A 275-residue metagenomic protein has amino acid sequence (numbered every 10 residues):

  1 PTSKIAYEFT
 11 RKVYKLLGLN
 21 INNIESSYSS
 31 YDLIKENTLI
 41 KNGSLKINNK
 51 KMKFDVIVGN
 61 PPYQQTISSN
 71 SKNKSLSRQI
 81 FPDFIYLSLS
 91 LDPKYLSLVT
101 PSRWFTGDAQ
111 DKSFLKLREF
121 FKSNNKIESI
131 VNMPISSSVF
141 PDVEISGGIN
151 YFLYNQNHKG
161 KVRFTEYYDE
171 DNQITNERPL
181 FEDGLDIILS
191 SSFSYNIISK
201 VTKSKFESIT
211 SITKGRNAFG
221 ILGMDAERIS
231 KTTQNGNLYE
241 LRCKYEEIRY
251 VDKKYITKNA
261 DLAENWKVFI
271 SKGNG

Functional and structural regions predicted by a protein language model:
P1-S129, I135-V139, N157-F164: SAM-dependent methyltransferase catalytic region
I135-G275: C-terminal substrate-recognition regions of SAM-dependent nucleic acid methyltransferases
